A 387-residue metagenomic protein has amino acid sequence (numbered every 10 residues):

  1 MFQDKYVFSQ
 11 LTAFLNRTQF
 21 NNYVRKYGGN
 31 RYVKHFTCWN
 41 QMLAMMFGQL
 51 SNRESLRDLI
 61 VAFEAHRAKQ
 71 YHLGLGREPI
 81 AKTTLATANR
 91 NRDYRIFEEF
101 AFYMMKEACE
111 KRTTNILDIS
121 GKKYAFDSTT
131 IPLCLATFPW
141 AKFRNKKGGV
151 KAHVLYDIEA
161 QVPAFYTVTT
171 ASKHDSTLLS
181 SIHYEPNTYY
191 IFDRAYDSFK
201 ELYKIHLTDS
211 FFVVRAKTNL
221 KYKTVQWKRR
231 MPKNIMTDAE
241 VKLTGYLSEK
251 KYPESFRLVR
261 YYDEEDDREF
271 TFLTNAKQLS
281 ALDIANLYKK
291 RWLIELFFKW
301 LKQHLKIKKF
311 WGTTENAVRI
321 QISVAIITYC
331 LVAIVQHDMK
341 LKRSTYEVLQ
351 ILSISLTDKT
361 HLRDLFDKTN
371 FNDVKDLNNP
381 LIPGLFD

Functional and structural regions predicted by a protein language model:
M1-D58, A62, R92, E99-Y103 (+3 more regions): Single, function-defining residue in the core of a domain
D58-A68, L75-K82: A short glycine/small-residue-enriched secondary-structure motif
Q70-L73, D358: Juxtamembrane membrane-interface segments at transmembrane alpha-helix termini
H72-Y94: Major-groove recognition helix of helix-turn-helix-like DNA-binding domains
L73, R112-T113, W140-F143, E201: Catalytic micro-motifs at enzyme active sites that drive phosphoryl/nucleotidyl and oxygen chemistry
K82-L85, A108-K111, T369-K375: Short alpha-helical linear motifs
K106-T113, S176: A short, well-structured juxtamembrane/interface segment
